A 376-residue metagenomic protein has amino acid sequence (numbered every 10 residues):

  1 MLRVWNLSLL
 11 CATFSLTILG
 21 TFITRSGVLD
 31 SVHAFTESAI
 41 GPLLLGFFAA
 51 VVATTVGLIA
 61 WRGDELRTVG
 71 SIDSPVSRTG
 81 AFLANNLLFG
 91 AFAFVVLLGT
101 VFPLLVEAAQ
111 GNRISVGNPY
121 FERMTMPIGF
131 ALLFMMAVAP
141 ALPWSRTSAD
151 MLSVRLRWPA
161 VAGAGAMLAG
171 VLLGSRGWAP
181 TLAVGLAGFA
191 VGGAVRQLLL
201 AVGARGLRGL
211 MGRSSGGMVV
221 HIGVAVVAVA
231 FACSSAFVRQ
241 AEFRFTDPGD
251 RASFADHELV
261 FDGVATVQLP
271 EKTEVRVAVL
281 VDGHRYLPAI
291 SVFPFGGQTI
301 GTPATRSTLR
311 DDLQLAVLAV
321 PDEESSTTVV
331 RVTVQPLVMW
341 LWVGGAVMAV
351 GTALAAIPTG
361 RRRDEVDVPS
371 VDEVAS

Functional and structural regions predicted by a protein language model:
N6, L10-T13, L19, L29-F254 (+2 more regions): Contiguous transmembrane helix-bundle modules in multi-pass membrane proteins
F22-I23: Conserved alpha/beta enzyme-core scaffolds, especially Rossmann-like or related mixed alpha/beta domains that build
F243-R331: Soluble non-transmembrane domains of integral membrane proteins
V334: Short beta-strand-plus-loop segments that form exposed binding edges in beta-rich domains
